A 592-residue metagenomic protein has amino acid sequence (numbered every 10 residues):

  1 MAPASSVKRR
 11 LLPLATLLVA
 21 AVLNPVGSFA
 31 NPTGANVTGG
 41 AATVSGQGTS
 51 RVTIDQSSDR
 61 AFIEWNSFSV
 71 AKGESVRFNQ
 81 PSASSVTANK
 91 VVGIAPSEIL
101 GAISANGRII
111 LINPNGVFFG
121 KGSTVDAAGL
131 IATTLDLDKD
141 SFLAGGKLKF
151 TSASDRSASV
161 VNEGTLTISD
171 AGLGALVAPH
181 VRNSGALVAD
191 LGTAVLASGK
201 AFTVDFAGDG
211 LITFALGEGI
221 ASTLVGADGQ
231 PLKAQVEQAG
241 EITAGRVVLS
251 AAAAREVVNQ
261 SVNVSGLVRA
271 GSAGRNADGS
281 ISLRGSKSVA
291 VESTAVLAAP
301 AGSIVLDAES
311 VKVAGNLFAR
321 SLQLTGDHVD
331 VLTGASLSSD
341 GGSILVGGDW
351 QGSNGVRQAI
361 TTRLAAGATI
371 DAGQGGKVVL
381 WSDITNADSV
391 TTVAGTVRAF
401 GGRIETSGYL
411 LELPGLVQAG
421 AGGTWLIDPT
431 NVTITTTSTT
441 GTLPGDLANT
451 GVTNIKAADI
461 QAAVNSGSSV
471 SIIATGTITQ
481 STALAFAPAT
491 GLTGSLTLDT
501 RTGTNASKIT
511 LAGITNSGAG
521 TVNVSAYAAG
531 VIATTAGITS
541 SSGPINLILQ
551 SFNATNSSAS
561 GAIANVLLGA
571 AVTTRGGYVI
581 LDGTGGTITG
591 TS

Functional and structural regions predicted by a protein language model:
A2-S592: Extracellular and secretory-pathway beta-repeat/beta-biased strand scaffolds
